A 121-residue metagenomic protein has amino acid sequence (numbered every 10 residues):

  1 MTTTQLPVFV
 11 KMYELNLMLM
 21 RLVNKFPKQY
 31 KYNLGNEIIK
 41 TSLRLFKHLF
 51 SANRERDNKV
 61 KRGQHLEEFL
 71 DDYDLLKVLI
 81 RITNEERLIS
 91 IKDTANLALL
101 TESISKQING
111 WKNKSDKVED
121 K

Functional and structural regions predicted by a protein language model:
M1-K121: Amphipathic alpha-helical assembly/interaction segments
